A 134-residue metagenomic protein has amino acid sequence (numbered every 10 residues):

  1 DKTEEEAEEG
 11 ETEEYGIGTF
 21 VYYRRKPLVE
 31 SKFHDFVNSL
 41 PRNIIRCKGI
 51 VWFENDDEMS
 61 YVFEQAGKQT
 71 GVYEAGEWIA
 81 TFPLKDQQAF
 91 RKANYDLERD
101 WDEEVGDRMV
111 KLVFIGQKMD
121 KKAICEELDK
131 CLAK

Functional and structural regions predicted by a protein language model:
D1-E104, V110, K121, K130-K134: C-terminal accessory "lid"/substrate-recognition subdomains
I124-E126: Charge-rich, low-aromatic oligomerization/scaffolding segments with amphipathic character
